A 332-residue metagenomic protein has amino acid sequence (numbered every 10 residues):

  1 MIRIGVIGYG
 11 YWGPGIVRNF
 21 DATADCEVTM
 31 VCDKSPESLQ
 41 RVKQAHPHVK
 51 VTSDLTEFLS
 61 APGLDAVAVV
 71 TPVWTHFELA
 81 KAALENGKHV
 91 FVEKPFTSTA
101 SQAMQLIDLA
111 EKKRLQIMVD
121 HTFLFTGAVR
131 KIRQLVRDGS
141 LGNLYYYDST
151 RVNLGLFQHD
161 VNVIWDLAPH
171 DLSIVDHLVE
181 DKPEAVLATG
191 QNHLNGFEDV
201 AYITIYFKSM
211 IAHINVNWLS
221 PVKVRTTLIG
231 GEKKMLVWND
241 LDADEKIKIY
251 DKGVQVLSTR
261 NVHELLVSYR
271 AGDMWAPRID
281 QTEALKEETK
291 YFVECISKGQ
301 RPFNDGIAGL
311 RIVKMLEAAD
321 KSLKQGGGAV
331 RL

Functional and structural regions predicted by a protein language model:
M1-H46: N-terminal Rossmann-like dinucleotide-binding module
I16, V49-L109: Beta-loop-alpha module in the N-terminal Rossmann-like domain of NAD(P)-dependent dehydrogenases, especially those
S53, V92, I117-V119, D148 (+1 more regions): Hydrophobic residues in well-ordered beta-strands that form the structural core
A66-A68, P277, E287, Y291-L332: C-terminal helix-rich "cap/oligomerization" subdomain common to oxidoreductases
T97-Q158: A contiguous active-site-proximal alpha/beta segment in oxidoreductase catalytic domains
L154-V222, L228, D242, I307: Rossmann-like dinucleotide-binding domain that binds NAD(P)(H)
H193, I211-E287: NAD(P)-dinucleotide binding in Rossmann-like oxidoreductases
